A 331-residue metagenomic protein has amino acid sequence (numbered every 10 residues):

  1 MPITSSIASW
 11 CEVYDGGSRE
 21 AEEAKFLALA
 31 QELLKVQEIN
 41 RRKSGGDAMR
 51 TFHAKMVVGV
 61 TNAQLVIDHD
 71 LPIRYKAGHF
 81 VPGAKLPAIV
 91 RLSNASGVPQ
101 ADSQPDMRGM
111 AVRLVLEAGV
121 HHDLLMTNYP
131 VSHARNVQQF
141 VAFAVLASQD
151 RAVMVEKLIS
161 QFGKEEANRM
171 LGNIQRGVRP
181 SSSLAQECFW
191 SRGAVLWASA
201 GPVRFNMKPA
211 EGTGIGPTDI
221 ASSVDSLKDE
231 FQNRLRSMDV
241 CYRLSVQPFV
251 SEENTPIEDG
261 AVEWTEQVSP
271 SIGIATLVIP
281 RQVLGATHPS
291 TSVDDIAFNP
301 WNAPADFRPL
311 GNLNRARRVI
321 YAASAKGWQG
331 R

Functional and structural regions predicted by a protein language model:
M1-R331: Active-site-adjacent core segments of small-molecule enzymes
